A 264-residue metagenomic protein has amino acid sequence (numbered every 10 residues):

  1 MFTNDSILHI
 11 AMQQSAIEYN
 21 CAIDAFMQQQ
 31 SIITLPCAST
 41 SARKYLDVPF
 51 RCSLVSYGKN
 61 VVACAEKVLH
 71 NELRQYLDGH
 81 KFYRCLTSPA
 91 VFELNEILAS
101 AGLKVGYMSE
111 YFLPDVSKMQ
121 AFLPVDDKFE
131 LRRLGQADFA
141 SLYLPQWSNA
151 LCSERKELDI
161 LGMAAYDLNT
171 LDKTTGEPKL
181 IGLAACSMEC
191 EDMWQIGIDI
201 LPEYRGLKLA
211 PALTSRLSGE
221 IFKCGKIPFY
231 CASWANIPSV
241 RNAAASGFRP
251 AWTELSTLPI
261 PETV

Functional and structural regions predicted by a protein language model:
N4-A140: Acyl-donor-binding surface of acyltransferase catalytic domains
K104-P114, R249-V264: Conserved catalytic-core motifs of GNAT/GCN5-like acyltransferases
L142-G162, L171: Active-site rim helix/loop that mediates acceptor-substrate recognition in acyltransferases
E154-D159, I181-M193, G197-L201: A conserved beta-strand-loop-helix scaffold within acyl/acetyltransferase catalytic domains
D159-G182: Conserved beta-hairpin
G206-E220, R241, A245: Conserved acetyl-CoA-binding loop-helix of GNAT-fold acetyltransferases
I221-S233: Conserved GNAT acetyl-CoA-binding A-motif
Y230-A244, R249, L258: Conserved beta-strand-loop-alpha-helix junction that forms the acyl-donor binding cleft
